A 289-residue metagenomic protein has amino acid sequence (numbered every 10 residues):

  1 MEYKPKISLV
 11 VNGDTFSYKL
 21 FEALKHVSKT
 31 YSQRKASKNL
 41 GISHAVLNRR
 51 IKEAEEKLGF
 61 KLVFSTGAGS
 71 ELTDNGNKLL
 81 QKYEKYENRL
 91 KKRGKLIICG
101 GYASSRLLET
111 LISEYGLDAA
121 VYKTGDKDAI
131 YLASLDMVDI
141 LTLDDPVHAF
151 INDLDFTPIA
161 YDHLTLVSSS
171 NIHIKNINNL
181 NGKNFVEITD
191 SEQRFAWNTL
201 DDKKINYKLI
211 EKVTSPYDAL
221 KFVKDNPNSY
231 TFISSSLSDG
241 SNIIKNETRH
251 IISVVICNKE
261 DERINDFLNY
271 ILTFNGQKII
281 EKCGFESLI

Functional and structural regions predicted by a protein language model:
K25-N39: Short helix-boundary/capping micro-motifs
K52-L72: A short LG(V/I)-centered, amphipathic sequence patch enriched for acidic residue(s) preceding the LG motif
N88-Y131: N-terminal winged-helix
T110, N181-N206: Secondary-structure junction motif
K127-T165, S241-I244: Short beta-strand-centered segments that line the small-molecule binding cleft or hinge of alpha/beta clamshell
I159-E187: Flexible hinge/capping segments at coil-to-helix
T165-N176, H250-D266, Y270: A bilobed periplasmic-binding-protein/Venus flytrap-type ligand-binding module shared by bacterial periplasmic
K204-I244: Hydrophobic hinge/microswitch elements
